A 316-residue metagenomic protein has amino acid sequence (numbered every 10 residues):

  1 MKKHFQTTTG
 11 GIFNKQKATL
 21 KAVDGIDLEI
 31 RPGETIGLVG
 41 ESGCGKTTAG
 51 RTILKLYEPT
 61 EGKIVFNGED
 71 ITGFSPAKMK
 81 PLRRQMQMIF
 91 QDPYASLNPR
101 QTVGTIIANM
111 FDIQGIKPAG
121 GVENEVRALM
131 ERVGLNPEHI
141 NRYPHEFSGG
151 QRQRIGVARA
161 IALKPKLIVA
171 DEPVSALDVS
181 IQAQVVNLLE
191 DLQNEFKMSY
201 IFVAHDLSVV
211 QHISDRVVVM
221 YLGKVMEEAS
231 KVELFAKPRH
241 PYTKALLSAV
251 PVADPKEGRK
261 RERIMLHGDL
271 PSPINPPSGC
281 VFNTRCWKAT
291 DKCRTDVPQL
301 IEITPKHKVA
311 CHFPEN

Functional and structural regions predicted by a protein language model:
M1-K237, S248, V309-A310, E315-N316: ABC transporter nucleotide-binding domains
T8-N14, K231-N316: Charged, flexible cofactor/metal-binding loops and thiol motifs
